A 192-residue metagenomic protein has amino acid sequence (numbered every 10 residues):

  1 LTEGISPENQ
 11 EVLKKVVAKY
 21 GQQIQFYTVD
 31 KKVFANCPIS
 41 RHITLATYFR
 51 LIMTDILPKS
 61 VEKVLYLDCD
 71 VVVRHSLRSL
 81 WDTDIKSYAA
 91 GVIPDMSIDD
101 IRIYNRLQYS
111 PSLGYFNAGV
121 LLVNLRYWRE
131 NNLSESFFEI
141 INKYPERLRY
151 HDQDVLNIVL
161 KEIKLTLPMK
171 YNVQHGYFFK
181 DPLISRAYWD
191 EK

Functional and structural regions predicted by a protein language model:
L1-K192: Glycosyltransferase catalytic domains, chiefly GT-A lineage
